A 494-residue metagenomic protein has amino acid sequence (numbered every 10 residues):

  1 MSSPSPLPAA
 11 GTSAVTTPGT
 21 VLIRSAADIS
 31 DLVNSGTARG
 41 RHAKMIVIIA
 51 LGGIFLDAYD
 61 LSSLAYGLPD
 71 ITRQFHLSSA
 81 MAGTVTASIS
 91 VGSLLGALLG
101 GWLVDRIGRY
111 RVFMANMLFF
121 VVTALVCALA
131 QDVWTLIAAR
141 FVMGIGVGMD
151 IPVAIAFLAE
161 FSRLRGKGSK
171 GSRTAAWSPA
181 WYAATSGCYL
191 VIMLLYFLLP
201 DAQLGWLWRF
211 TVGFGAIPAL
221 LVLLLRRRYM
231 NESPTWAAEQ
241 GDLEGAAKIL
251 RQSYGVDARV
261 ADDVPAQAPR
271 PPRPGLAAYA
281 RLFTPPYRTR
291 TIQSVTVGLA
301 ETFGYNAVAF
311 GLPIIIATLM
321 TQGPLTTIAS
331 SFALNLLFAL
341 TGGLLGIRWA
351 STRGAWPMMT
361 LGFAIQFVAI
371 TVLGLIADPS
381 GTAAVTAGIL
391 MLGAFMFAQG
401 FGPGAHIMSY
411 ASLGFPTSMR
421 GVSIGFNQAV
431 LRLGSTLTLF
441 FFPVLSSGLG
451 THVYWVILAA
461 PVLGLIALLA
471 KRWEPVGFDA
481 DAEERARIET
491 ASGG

Functional and structural regions predicted by a protein language model:
S2-G494: Transmembrane-helix signature of 12-pass secondary carriers
